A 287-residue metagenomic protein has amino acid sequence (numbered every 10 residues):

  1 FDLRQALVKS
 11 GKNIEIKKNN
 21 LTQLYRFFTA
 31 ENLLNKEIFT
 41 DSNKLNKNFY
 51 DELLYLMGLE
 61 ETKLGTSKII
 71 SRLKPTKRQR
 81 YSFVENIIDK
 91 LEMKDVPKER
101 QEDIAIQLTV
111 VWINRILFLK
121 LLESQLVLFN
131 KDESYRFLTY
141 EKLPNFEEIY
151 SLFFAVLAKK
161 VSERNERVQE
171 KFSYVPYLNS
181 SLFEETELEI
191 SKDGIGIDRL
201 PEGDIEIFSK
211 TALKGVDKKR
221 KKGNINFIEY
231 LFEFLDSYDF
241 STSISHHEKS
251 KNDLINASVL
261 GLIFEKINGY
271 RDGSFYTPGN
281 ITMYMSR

Functional and structural regions predicted by a protein language model:
F1-N256, L260, K266-R287: Charged, often flexible domain-edge or linker segments that flank or initiate folded functional domains
